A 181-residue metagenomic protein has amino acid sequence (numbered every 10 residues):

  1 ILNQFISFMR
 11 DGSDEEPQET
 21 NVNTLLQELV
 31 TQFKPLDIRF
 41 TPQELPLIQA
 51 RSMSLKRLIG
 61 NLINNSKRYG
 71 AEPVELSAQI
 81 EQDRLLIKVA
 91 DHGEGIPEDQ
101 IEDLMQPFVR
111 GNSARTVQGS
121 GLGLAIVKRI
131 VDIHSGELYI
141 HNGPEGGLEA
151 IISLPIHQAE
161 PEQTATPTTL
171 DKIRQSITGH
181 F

Functional and structural regions predicted by a protein language model:
D11-E15, L47-A50: Conserved micro-motifs of the catalytic ATP-binding
R39-L47: Conserved catalytic submotifs in the C-terminal HATPase_c
E72, S135-G136: Conserved glycine-rich
P73-D83: Short beta-strand/loop element within the Bergerat-fold HATPase_c
D91: Acidic ATP/Mg2+-coordinating residue in the GHKL
I96-F108: Short conserved segment of the HATPase_c
G123, V127: Short alpha-helical Gxxx[C/S/T] motif in the catalytic ATP-binding
